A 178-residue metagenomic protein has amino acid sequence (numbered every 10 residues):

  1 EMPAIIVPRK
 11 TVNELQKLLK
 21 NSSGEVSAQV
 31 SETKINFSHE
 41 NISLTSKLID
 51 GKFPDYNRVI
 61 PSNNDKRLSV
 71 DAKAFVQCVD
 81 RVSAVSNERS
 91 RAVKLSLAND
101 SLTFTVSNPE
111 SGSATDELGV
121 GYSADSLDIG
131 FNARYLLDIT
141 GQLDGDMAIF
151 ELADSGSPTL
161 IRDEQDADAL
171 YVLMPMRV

Functional and structural regions predicted by a protein language model:
E1-I49, N64-V178: DNA polymerase processivity clamps
K52: Glycine-rich, pocket-lining loop/helix-strand segments that form or immediately flank
V59-P61: Short hinge/gating elements
